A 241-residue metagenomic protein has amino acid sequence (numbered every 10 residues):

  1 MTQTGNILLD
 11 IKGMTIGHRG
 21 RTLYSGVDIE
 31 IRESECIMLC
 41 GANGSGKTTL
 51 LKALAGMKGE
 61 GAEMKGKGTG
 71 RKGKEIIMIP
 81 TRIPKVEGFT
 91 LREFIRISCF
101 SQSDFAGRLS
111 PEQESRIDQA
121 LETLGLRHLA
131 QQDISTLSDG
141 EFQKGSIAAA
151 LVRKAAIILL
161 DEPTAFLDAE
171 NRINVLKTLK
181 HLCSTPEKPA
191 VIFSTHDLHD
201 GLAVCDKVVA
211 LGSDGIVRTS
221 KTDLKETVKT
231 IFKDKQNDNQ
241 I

Functional and structural regions predicted by a protein language model:
C40-A42: The feature captures the beta-strand-to-loop junction immediately N-terminal to the Walker
A55: Helix-to-loop junction immediately C-terminal to a conserved catalytic motif
R96, P111-L129: Conserved ABC ATPase "signature" region
D133-L137: Conserved ABC ATPase signature
I158-E162: Catalytic Walker B motif of ABC-type/P-loop ATPase nucleotide-binding domains
T195-H196: H-loop/switch region of ABC-family ATPase nucleotide-binding domains
K207-T222: H-loop (His-switch) and adjacent beta-strand-loop-beta switch element of ABC-type ATPase nucleotide-binding domains
